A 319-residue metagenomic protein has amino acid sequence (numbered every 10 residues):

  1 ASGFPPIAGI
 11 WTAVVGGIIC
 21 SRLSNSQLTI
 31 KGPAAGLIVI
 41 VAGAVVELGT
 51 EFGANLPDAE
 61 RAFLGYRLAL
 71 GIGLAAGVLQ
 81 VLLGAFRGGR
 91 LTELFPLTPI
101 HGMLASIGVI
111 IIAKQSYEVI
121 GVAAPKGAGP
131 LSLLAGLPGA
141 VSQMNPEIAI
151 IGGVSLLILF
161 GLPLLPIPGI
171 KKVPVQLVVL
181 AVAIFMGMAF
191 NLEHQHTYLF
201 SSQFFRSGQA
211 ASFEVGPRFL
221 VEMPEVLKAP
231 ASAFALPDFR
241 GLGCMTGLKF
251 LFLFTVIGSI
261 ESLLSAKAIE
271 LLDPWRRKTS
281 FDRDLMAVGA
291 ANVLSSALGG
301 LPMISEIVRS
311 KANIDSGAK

Functional and structural regions predicted by a protein language model:
A1-K319: Transmembrane helical cores of multi-pass ion-transport proteins
